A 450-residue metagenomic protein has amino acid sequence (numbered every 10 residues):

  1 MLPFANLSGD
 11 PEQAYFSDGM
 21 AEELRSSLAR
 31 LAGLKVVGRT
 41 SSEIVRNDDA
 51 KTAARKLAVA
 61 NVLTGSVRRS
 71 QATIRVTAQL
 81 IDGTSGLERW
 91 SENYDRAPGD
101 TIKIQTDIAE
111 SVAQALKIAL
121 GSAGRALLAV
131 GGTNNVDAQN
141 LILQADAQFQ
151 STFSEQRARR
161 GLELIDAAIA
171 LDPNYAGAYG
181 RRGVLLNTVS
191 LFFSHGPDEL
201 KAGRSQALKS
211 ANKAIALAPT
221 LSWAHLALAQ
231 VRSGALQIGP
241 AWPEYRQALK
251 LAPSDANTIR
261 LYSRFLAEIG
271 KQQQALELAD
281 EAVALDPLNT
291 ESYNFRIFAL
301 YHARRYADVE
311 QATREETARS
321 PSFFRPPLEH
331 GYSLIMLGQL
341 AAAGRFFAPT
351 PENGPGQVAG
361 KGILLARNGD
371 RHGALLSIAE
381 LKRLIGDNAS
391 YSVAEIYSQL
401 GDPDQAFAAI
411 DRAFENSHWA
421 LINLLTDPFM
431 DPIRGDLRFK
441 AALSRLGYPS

Functional and structural regions predicted by a protein language model:
M1-N353, G386, D427-P428: Acidic, proline/glycine-rich low-complexity intrinsically disordered segments
S322, H330-A409: Helix-coil-helix junctions within alpha-helical repeat/solenoid scaffolds
L384, Q399, E415-N416, M430 (+1 more regions): A short structural micro-motif
G386, S390, W419-A420, P449-S450: Short arginine-rich
P403, F407-T426: Eukaryotic low-complexity, mixed-charge intrinsically disordered interaction/regulatory segments enriched in acidic
L424-S450: Terminal, low-structured helical/coil segments at or just beyond the last alpha-helical repeat
